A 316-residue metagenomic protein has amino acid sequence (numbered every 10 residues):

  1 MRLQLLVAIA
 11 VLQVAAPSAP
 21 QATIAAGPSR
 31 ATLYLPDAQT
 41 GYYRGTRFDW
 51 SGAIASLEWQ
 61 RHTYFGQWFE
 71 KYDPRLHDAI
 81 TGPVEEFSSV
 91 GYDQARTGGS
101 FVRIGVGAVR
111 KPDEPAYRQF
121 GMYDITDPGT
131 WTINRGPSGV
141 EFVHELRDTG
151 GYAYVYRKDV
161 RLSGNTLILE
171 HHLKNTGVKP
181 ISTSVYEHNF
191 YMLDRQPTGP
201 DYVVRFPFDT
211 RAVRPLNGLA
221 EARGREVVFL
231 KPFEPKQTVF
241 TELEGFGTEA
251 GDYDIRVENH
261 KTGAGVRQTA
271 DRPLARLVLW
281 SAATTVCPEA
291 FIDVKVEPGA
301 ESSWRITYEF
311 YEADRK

Functional and structural regions predicted by a protein language model:
L3-L12: Sec-dependent N-terminal signal peptides
P17-I168, T176-S182, H188-K316: Surface-exposed acidic/polar loop and edge beta-strand patches at domain peripheries
